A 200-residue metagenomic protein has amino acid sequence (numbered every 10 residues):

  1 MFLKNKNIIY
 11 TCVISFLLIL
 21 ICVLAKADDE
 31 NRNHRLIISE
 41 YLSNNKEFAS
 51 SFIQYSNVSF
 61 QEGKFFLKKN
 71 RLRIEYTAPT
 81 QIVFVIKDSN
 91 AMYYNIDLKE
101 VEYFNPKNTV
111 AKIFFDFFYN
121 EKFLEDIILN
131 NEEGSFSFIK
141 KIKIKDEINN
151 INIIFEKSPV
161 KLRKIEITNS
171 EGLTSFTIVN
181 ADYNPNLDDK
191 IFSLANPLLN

Functional and structural regions predicted by a protein language model:
F2-V13: Bacterial N-terminal signal peptides that target proteins for export
A25-D29: Boundary at the C-terminal end of the N-terminal hydrophobic targeting segment
E40-F60: A short, Trp-centered hydrophobic/proline-enriched beta-strand micro-motif
S50-F52, L72-Y76, A91-Y94, F138 (+1 more regions): Short hydrophobic/aromatic-rich beta-strand segments that constitute the beta-sheet cores of beta-sandwich/beta-barrel
K64-K112, T174: An acidic-aromatic
T109-K122: Short, solvent-exposed helix-to-loop capping segments enriched in aromatics
K122-N200: Gly/Pro-enriched, hydrophobic low-complexity segments that function as extracytoplasmic propeptides/linkers
